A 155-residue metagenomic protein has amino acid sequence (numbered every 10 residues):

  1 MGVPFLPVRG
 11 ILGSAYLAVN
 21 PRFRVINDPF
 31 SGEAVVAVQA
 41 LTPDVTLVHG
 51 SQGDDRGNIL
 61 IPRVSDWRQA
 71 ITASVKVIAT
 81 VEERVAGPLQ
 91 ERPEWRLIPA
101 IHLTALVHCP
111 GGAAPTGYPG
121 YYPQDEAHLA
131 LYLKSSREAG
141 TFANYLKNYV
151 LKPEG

Functional and structural regions predicted by a protein language model:
M1-G155: Conserved alpha/beta enzyme-core scaffold
